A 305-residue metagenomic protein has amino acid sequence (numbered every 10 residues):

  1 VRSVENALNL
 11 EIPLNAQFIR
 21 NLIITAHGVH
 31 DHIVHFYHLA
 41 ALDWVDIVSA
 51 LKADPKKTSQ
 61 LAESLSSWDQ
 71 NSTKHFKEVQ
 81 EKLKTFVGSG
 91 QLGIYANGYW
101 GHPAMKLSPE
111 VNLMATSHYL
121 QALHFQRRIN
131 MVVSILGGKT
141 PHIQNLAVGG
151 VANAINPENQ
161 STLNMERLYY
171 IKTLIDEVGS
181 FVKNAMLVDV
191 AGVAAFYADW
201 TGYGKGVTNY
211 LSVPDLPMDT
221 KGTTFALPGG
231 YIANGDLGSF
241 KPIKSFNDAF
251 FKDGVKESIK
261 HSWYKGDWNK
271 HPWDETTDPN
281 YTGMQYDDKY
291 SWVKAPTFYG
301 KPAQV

Functional and structural regions predicted by a protein language model:
V1-V305: Active-site bordering "gate/hinge" segments that shape substrate access to catalytic or cofactor-binding pockets
